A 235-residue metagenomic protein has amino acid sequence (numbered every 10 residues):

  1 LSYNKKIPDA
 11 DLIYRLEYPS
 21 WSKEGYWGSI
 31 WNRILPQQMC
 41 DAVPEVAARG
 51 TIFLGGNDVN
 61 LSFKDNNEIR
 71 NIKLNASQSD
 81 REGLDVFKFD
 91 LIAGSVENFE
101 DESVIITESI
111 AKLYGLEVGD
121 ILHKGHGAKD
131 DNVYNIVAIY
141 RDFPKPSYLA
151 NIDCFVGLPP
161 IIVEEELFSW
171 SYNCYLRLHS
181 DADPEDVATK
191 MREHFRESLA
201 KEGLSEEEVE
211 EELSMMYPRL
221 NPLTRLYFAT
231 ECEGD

Functional and structural regions predicted by a protein language model:
L1-I121, G125-N132, T189, R196 (+1 more regions): Structured, solvent-exposed hinge/loop segments at the ends of secondary-structure elements
A76-A93, V104-G234: Mid-to-C-terminal secondary-structure elements that act as membrane-proximal/extracytoplasmic interface segments
